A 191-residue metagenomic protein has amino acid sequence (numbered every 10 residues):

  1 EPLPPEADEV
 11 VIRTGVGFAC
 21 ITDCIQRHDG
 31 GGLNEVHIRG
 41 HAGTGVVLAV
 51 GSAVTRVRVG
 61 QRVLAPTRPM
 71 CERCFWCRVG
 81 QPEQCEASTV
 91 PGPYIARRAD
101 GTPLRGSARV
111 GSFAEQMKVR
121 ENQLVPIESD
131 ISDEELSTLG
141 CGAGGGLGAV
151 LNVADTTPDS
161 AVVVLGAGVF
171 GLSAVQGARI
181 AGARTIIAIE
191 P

Functional and structural regions predicted by a protein language model:
E1-F18, H28-R78, E83, P126-I131: Glycine-rich beta-strand-centered segment in the early N-terminal region that forms part of a ligand/cofactor-binding
E9, E115, E190: Acidic-residue sensor for enzyme active/binding pockets
C20, T67-N122: Cysteine-cluster motifs in flexible loop/terminal segments that predominantly coordinate metals
V59, P103-L104, D133-T138: Flexible, glycine/proline-enriched loop segments at strand-loop-helix junctions that form or flank small-ligand binding
N122-L124, E128-P191: Mid-domain Rossmann-like dinucleotide-binding core that forms the NAD(H)/NADP(H) cofactor-binding site
